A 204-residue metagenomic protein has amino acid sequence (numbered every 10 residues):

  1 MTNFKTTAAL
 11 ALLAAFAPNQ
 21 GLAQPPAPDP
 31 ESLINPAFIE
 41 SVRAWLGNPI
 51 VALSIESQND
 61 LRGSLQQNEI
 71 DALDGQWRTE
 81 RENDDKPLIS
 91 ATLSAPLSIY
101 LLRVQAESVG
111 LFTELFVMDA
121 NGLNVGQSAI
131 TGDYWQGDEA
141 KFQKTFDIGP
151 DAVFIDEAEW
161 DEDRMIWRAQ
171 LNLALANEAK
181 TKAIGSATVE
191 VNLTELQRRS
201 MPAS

Functional and structural regions predicted by a protein language model:
M1-A8: Bacterial N-terminal signal peptides that target proteins for export
L10-A11, G21: Cleavable N-terminal signal peptides
F16-P18: N-terminal signal peptide c-region/cleavage motif recognized by signal peptidases
Q24-K86, G110-L111: Juxtamembrane extracytoplasmic/periplasmic/luminal helical "stalk" adjacent to the first N-terminal
D29, L33, I89-L111, V191-S204: Solvent-exposed, extracytoplasmic
K86-L102, I130-E159: Extracytoplasmic/periplasmic sensor domains and loops in membrane signaling proteins
E114-A120: Short hydrophobic alpha-helical segments used for membrane anchoring or interfacial signaling
Q127, I166-P202: Conserved beta-strands of PAS-like sensory domains
